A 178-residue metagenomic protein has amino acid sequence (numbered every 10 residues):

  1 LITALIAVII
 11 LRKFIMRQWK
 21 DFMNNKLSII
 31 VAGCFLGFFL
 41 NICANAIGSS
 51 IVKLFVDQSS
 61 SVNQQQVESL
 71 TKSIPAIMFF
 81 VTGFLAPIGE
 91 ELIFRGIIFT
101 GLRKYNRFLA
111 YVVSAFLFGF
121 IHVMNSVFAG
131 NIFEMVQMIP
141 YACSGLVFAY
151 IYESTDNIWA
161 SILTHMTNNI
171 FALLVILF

Functional and structural regions predicted by a protein language model:
L1-T3, A32, P140: Hydrophobic H-region at the start of alpha-helical membrane spans
I2-I10, A86: Hydrophobic cores of alpha-helical transmembrane segments in multi-pass inner/ER membrane proteins, independent
V8-Q18, I151-T155: Structural signal for the C-terminal ends of transmembrane alpha-helices and the immediately following loop
I15-A86: Juxtamembrane helix-loop-helix connectors linking adjacent transmembrane helices in multi-pass membrane enzymes
I42, A46, K72-F178: Transmembrane helix-loop-helix hairpins at the membrane interface of multi-pass integral membrane proteins
